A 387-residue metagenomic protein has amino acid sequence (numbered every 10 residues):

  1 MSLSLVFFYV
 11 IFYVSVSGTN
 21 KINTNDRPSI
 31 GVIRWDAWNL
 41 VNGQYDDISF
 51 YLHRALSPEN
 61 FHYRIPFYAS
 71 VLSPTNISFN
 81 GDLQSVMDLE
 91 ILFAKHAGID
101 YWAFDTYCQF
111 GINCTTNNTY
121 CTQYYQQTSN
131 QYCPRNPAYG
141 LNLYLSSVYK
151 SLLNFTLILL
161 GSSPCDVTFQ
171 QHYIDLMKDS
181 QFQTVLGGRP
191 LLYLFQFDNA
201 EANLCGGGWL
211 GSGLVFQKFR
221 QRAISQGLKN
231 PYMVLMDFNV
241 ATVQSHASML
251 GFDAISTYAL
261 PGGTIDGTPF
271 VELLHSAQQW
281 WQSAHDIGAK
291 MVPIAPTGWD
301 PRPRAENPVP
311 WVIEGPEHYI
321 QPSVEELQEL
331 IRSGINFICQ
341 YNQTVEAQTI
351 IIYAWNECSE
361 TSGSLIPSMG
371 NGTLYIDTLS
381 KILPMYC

Functional and structural regions predicted by a protein language model:
M1-F8: Classical eukaryotic N-terminal signal peptides for Sec-dependent ER targeting/secretion, especially the positively
Y9-I22: N-terminal signal peptide
N20-C387: Glycan-processing catalytic domains of CAZymes
